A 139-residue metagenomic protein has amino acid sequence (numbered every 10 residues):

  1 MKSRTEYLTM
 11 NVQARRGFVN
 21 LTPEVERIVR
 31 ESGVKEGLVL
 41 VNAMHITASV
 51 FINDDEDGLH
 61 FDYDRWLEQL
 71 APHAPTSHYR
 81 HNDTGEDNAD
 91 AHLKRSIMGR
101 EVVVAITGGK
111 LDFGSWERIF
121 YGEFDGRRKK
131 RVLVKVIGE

Functional and structural regions predicted by a protein language model:
M1-E139: Active-site histidine-anchored catalytic micro-motif
